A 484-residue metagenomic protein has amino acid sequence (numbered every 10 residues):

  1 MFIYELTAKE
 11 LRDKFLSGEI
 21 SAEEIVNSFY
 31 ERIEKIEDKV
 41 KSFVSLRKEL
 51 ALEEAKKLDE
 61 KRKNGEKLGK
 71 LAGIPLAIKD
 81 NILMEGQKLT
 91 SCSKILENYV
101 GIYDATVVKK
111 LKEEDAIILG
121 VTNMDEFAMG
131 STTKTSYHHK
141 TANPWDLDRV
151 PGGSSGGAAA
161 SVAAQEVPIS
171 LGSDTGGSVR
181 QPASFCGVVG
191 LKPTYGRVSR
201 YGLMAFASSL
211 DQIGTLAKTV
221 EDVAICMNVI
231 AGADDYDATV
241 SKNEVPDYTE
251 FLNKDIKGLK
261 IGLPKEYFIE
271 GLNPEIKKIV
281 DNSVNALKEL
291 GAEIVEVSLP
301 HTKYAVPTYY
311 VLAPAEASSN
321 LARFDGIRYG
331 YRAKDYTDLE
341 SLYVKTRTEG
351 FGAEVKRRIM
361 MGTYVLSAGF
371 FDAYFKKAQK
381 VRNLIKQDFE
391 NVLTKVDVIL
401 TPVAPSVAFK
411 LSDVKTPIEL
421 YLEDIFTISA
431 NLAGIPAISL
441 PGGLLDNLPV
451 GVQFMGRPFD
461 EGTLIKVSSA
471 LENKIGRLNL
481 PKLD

Functional and structural regions predicted by a protein language model:
M1-L52, E289, Y364, L480-D484: An N-terminal boundary/leader segment
R12-D13, I269, H301-T302, D325-L432 (+1 more regions): Serine-dependent amide/ester hydrolase catalytic core
I25-F29, T308-Y309, V355-T363: Short alpha-helical scaffolding segments that buttress acidic/His motifs in well-ordered protein cores
F29, A51, K79, L111 (+5 more regions): Conserved hydrophobic/aromatic pocket- or pore-lining residues that grip, position, or stack substrates in active sites
K35, E113, A164-S170, T175-E270 (+3 more regions): Structural helix-boundary/capping segments
K41, P168, D397-I399: Conserved acidic residues
L71-S91, D255-G262, A315-N383, S439-G451: Short helix-loop capping/hinge segments that flank enzyme active sites or metal/cofactor-binding pockets
A72-I213, P264-E266, A315, T401-I418: Short glycine/serine-rich loop/turn segments
